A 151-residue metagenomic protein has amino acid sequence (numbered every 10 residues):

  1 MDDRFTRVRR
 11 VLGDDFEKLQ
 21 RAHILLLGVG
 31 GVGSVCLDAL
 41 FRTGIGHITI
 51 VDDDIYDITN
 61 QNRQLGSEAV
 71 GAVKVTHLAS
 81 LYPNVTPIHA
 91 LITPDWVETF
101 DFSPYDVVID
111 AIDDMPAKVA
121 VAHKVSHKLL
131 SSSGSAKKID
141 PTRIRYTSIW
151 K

Functional and structural regions predicted by a protein language model:
M1-I24: N-terminal charged helix/coil linker that caps or initiates catalytic domains
Q20-D52: Glycine-rich adenosine-cofactor-binding loop
V32, Y56, A117: Conserved Rossmann-like nucleotide-cofactor binding loop
C36-L37, L78, V121: Hydrophobic residues within alpha-helices that form the first helical element adjacent to the glycine-rich loop
H47-L81: Glycine-rich phosphate-binding loop and adjoining beta1-alpha1-beta2 segment of Rossmann-like nucleotide-binding folds
H89-V97: Conserved SAM/SAH-binding loop
W96-P104: Short amphipathic alpha-helix with an adjacent loop that forms part of the alpha/beta core around
D106-K151: E1/E1-like adenylate-forming module used to activate ubiquitin-like modifiers and sulfur-carrier proteins
